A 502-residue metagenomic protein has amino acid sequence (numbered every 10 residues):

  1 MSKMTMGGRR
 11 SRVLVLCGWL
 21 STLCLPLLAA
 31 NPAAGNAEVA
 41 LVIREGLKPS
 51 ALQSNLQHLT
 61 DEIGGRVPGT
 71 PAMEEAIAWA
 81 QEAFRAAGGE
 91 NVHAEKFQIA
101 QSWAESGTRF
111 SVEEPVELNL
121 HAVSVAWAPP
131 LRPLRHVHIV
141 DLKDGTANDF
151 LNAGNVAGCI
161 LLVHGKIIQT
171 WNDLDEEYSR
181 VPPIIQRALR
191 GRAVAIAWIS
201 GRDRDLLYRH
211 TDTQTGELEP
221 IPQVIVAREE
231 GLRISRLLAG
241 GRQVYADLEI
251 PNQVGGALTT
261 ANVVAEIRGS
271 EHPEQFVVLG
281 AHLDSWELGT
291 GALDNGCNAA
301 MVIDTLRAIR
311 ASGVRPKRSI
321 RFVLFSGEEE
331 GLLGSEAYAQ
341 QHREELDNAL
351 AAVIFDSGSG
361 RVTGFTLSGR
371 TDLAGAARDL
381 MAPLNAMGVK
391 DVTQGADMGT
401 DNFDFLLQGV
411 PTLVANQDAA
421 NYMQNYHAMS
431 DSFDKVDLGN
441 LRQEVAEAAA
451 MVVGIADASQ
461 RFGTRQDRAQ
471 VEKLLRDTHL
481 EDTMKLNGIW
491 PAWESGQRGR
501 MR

Functional and structural regions predicted by a protein language model:
A34-T70, L206-D212, D284-S285, F355-G360 (+1 more regions): N-terminal capping segment at the start of a domain
G35, Q57, D61-I160, K166-Q169: Noncatalytic luminal/extracellular "stalk/propeptide" segments of secretory-pathway proteins
G35-E38, P115-A153, T213-A292, D304-R307 (+2 more regions): Soluble metallo-hydrolase cores and metallopeptidase-like ectodomains found primarily in the secretory/periplasmic
V39-L47, D61-A72, V137-L142, Q169-I185 (+7 more regions): Second-shell loop/turn segments in exported
L47, E117, R132, G231 (+4 more regions): Metal-dependent peptidase/peptidase-like ectodomains
S54, R307-L333: Short helix-loop-beta-strand segments that form the rim/entrance of peptidase-like active sites
T70, L120-P222, T290, D391: Extracellular/luminal Protease-associated
R307, M423-G488, G496-R502: His/Asp/Glu-rich mid-to-C-terminal helical/loop segments that flank catalytic regions of hydrolases
